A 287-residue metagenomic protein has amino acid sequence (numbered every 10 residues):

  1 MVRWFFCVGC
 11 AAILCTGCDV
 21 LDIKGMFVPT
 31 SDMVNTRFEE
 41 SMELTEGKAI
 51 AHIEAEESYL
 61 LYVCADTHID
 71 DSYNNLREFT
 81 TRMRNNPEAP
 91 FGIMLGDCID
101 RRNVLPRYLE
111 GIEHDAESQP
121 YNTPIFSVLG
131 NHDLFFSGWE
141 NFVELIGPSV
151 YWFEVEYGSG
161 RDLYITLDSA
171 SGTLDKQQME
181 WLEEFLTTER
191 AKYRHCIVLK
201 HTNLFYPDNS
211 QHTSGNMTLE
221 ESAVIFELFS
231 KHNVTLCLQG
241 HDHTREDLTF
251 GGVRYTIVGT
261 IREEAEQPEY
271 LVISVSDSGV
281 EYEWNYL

Functional and structural regions predicted by a protein language model:
M1-W4: Positively charged n-region of N-terminal signal peptides that target proteins for export
L14-G17: C-terminal motif of bacterial Sec signal peptides marking the signal peptidase cleavage site
D19-P106: N-terminal active-site segment of His-dependent metallophosphoesterases
D32-E46, N103-H195, G215, E220-S230 (+1 more regions): Extended active-site neighborhood of metal-dependent phosphoesterases/phosphodiesterases
L61, G92, Y164, C196-I197: Hydrophobic beta-strand anchors of alpha/beta hydrolase catalytic cores
D66, G96-D97, G130-N131, H201 (+1 more regions): Active-site glycine-centered loops adjacent to acidic/histidine catalytic or metal-binding residues that shape
E189-N209: Short acidic, glycine-rich surface-loop motifs adjacent to enzyme active sites
I197-L204, T235-R245: Histidine-centered catalytic micro-motifs
